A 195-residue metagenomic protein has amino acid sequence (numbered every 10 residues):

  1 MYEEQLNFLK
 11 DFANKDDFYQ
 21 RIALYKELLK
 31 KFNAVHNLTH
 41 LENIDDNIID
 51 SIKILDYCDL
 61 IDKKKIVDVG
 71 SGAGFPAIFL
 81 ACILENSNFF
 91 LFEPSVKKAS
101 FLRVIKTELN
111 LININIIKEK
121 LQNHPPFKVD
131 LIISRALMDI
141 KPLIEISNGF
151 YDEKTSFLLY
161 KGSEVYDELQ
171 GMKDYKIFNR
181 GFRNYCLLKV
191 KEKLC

Functional and structural regions predicted by a protein language model:
M1-Y2, L6-D62, V67, K97-F101 (+1 more regions): Class I SAM-dependent transferase core
I52, I78, K141: Conserved active-site region of classical short-chain dehydrogenase/reductase
L55-D62, I83, N123-P126: Glycine-rich helix-loop-beta junction characteristic of Rossmann-like nucleotide cofactor-binding loops
D68-G72: Conserved S-adenosyl-L-methionine
A73-E85: Conserved SAM-binding loop of SAM-dependent methyltransferases across substrates and taxa, primarily the Class I
N86-F90, P94-C195: S-adenosylmethionine
